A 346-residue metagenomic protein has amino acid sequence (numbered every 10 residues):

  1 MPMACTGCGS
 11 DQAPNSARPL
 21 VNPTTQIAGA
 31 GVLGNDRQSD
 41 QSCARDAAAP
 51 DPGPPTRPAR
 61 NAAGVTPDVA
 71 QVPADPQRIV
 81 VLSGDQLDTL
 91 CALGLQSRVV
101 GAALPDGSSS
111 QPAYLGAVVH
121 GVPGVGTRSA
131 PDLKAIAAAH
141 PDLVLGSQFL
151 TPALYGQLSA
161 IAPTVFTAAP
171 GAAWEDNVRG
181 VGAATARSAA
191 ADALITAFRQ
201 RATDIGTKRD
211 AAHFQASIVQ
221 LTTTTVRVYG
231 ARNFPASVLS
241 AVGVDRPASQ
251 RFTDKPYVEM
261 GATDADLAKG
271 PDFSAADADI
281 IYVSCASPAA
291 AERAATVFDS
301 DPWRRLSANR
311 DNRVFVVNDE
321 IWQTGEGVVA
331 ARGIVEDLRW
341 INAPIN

Functional and structural regions predicted by a protein language model:
P2-D85, A190-V219, P288-R293, R310 (+1 more regions): Bacterial Sec-exported substrate-binding components of ABC uptake systems
D51-G53, R78, L82-A135: A short, structured surface patch at a secondary-structure boundary
V65-P67, V125-L133, M260-A268: Short helix-initiation/N-cap motifs at beta->coil->alpha
I79-V81, Q86-L90, A193-Y257: Basic- and aromatic-lined ligand-binding clefts that recognize polyanionic substrates
D106-P112, A153, P170-G180, Q215-V242 (+2 more regions): Extracytoplasmic ligand-binding site segments that recognize negatively charged/polar headgroups
L133-A135, H140-L145, P163, F273 (+1 more regions): Proline-aspartate-enriched helix->loop->beta-strand connector
A153-R227, T324-N346: Extracytoplasmic substrate-binding proteins
D277-N346: Structured C-terminal subdomain patch of bacterial secreted/periplasmic proteins
